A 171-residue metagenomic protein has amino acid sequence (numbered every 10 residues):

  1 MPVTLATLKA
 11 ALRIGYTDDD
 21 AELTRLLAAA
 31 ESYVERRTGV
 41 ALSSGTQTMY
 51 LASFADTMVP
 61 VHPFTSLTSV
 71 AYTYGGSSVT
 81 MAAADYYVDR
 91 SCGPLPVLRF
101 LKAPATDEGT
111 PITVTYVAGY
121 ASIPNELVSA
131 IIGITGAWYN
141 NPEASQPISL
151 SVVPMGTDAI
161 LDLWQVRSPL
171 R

Functional and structural regions predicted by a protein language model:
M1-R171: Divalent metal-cofactor coordination and adjacent catalytic microenvironments
